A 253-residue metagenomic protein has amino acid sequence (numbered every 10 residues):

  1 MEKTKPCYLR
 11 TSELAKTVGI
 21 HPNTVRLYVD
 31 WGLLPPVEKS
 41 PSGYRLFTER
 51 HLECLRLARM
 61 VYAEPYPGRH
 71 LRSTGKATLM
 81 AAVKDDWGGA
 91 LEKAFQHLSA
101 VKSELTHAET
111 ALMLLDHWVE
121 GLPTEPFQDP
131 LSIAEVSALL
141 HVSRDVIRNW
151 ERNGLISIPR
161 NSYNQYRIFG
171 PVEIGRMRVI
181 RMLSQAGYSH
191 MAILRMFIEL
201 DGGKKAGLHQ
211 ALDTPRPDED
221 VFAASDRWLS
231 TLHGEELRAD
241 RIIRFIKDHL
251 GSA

Functional and structural regions predicted by a protein language model:
M1-V18, D30-P41, R45-S132, P171-A253: Arg/Lys-rich, alpha-helical DNA-contact motif
T11-S12, R26, A134, R148: Residues within the helices of the helix-turn-helix
P22-P41, R144-N164: Major-groove DNA-recognition helix of helix-turn-helix-type DNA-binding domains
V136, I147-Q185: Aromatic-anchored, glycine/proline-accented short structural segments that stabilize local strand-turns or short
